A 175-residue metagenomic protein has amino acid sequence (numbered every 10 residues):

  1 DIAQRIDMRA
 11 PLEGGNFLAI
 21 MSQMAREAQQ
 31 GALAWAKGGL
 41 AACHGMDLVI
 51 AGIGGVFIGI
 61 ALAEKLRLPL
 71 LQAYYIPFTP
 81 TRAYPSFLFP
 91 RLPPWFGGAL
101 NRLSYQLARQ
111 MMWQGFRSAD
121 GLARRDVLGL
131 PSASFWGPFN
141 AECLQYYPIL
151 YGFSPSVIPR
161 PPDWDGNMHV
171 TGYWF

Functional and structural regions predicted by a protein language model:
D1-F175: Nucleotide-sugar-dependent glycosyltransferase catalytic domains
